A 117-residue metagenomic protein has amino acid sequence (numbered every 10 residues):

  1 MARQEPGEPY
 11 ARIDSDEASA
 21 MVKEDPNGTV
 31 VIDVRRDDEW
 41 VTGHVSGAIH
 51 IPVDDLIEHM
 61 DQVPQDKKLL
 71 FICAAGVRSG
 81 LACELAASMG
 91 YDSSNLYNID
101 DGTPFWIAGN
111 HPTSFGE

Functional and structural regions predicted by a protein language model:
M1-T29, D37-K68, V77-E117: Rhodanese-like catalytic fold shared by cysteine-dependent sulfurtransferases and DSP/PTP-type phosphatases
I72: Short, surface-exposed ligand- or partner-binding patches at beta-edge/loop junctions that are enriched in aromatics
